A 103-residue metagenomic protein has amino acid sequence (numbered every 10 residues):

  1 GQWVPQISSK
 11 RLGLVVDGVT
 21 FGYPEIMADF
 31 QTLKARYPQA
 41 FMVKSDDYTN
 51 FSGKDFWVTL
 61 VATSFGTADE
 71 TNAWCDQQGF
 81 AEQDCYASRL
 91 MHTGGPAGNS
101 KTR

Functional and structural regions predicted by a protein language model:
G1-R103: Acidic/polar low-complexity segments and flexible, solvent-exposed patches
